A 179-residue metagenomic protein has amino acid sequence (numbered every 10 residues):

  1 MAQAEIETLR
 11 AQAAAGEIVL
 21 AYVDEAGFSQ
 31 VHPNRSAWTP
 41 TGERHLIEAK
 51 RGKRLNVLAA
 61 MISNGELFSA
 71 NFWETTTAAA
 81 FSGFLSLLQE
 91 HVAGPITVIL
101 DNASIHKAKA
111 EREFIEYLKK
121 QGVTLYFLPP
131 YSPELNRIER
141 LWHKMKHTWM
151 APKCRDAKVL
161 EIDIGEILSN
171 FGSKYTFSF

Functional and structural regions predicted by a protein language model:
M1-F179: Short functional hotspots at interaction and active-site rims
